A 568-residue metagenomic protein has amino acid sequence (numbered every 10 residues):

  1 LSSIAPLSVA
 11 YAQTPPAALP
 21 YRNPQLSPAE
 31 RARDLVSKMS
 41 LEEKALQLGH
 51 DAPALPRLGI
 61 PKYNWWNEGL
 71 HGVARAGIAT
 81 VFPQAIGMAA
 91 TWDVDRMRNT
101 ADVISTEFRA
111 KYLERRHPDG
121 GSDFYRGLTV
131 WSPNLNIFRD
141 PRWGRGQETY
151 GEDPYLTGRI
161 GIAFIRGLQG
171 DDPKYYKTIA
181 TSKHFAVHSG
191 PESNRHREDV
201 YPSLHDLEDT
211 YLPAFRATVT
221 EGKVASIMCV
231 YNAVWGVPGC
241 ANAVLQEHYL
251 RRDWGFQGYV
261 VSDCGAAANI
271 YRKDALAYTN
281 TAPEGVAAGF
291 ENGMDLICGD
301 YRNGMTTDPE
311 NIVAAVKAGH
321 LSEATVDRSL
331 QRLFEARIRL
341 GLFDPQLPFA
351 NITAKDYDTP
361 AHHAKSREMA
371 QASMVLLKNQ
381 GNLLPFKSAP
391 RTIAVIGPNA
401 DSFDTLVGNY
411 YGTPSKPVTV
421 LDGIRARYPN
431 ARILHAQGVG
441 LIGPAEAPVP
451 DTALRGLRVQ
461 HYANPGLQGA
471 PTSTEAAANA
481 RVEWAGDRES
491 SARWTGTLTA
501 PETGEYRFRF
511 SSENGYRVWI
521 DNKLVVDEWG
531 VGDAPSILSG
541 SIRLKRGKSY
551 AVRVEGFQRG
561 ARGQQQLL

Functional and structural regions predicted by a protein language model:
L1-P6: Bacterial N-terminal signal peptides
Y11-A492, T499, P535, R543-R546: Glycoside hydrolase catalytic-domain context in secreted enzymes
G69, Q437-V439, S512-N514, N522-L524 (+1 more regions): A mature extracytoplasmic/lumenal domain signature
S491-R493, T503, E513, I537 (+1 more regions): A general secondary-structure signal for short beta-strands and their flanking turns/coil in non-transmembrane regions
L498-V518, V552: Aromatic-lined ligand-binding clefts that engage carbohydrates, nucleic acids, or primary amines
I520-G540: Solvent-exposed beta-strand/loop surfaces of large extracellular or lumenal domains
R553-G563: Short beta-strand-plus-loop segments that form exposed binding edges in beta-rich domains
